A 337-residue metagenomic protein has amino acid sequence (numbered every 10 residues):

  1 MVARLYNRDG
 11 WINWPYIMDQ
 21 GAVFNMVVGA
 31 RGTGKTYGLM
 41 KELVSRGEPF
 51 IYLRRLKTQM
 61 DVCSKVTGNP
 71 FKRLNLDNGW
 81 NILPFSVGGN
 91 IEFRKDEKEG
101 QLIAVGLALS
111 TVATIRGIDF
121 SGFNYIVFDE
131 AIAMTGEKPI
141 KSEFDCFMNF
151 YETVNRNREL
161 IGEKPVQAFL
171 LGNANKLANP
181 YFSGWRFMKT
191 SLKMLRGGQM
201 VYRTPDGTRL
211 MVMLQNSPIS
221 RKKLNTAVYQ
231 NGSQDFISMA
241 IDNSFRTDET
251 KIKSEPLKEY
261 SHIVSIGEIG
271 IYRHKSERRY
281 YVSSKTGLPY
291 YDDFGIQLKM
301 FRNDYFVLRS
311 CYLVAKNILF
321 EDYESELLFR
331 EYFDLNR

Functional and structural regions predicted by a protein language model:
V2-R337: Phosphate/NTP-binding elements of NTP-utilizing enzymes
